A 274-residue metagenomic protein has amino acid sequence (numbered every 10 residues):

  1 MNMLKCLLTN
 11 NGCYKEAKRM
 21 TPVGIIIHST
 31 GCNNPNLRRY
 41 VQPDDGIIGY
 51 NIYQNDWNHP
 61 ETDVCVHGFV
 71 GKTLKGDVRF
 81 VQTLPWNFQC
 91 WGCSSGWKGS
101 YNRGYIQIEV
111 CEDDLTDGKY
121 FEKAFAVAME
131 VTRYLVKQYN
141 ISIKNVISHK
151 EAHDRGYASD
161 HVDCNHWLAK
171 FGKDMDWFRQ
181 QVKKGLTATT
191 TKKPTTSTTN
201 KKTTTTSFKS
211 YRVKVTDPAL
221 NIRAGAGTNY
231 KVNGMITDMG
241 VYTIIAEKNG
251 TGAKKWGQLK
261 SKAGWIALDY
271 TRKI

Functional and structural regions predicted by a protein language model:
M1-L8, K15-R19, R103-I106, C111-T203: Basic/polar, cationic surfaces and motifs that engage anionic cell-wall and phosphate/carboxylate ligands
M1-N102: N-terminal catalytic cores of peptidoglycan-degrading enzymes
T21-V23, T62-V66, N102-G104, S142 (+4 more regions): Residues that flank catalytic or metal-binding motifs in active/ligand-binding sites
G31-N34, L74, D113-L115, I141 (+3 more regions): Acidic glycine-/aspartate-rich tracts in secreted/extracellular proteins
T191-N221, G234-D238, R272-I274: SH3-family beta-barrel domains
A226-K231: Short alpha-helix capping/helix-loop boundary micro-motifs
N233-Y270: SH3/SH3-like beta-barrel superfamily modules
